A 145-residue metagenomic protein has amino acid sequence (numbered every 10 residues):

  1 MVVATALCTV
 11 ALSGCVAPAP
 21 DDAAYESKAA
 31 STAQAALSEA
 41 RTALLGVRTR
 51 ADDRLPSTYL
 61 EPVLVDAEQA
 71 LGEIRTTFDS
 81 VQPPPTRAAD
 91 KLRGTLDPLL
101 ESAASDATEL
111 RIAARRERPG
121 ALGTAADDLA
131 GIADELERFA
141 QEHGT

Functional and structural regions predicted by a protein language model:
M1-T5: Bacterial N-terminal signal peptides that target proteins for export
V10-G14: C-terminal motif of bacterial Sec signal peptides marking the signal peptidase cleavage site
C15-A19: Bacterial signal peptide processing site
P20-A23, E137-T145: Short, charged, intrinsically disordered terminal tails
K28-T108, A121-T124, D128-E142: Alpha-helical segments in soluble extracytoplasmic regions
E109-R118: Membrane-helix boundary connector in multi-pass membrane proteins
